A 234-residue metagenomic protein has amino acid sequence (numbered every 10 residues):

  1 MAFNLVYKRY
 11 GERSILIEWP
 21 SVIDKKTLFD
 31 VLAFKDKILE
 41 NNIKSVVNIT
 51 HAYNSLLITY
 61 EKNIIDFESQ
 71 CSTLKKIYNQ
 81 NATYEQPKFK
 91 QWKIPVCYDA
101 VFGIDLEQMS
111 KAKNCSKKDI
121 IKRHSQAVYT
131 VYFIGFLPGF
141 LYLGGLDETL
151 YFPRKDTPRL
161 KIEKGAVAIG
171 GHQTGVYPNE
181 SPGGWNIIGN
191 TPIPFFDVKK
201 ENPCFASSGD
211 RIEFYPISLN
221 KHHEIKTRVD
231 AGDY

Functional and structural regions predicted by a protein language model:
A2-Y234: Glycine-rich active-site loops that engage anionic ligands at enzyme catalytic sites
